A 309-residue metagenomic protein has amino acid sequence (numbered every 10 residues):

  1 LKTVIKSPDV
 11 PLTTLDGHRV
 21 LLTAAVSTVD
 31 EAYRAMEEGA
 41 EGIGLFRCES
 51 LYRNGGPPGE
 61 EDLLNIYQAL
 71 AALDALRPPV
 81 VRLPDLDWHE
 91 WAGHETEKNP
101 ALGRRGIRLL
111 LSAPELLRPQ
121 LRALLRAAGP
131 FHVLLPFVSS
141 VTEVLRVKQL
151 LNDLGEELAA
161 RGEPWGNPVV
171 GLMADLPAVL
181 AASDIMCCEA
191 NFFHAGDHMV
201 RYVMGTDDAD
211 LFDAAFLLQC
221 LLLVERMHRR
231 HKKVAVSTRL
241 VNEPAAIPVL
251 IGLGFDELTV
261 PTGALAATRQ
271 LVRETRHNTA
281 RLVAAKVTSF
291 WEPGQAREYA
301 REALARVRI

Functional and structural regions predicted by a protein language model:
K2-I309: Conserved alpha/beta-domain cores
